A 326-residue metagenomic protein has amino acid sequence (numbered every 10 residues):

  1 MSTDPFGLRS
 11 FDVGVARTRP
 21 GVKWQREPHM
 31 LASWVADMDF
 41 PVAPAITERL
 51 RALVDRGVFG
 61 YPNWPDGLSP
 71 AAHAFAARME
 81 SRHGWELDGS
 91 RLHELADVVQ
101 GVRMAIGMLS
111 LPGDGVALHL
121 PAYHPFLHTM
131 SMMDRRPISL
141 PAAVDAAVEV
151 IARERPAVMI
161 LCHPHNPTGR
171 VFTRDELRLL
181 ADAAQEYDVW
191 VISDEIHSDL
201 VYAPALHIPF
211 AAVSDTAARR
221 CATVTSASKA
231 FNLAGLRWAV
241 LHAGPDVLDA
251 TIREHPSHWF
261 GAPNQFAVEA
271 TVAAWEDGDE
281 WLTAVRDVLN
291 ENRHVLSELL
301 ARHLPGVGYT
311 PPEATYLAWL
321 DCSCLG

Functional and structural regions predicted by a protein language model:
S2-D97, M104, E276-D277: N-terminal small-domain helix-loop-helix segment of the aminotransferase-like
W34, A243-G244, W319-G326: Conserved PLP-binding active-site segment of the aspartate aminotransferase-like
F59-D182, D199-T216, A222: Conserved core of the PLP fold type I
L92, V189, C221, V307: Short, conserved active-site loop motifs that form the nucleotide-linked donor/cofactor pocket
H163, V191-I192: Residue-level marker for buried hydrophobic side chains located in beta-strands that build the well-ordered beta-sheet
E195: Walker B catalytic acidic pair
D215-N290, L299: Conserved core segment of the aminotransferase class I/II
V272, L289-S297, Y309-C322: Conserved glycine-rich beta-strand-loop-beta hairpin in the small C-terminal domain of fold type I
